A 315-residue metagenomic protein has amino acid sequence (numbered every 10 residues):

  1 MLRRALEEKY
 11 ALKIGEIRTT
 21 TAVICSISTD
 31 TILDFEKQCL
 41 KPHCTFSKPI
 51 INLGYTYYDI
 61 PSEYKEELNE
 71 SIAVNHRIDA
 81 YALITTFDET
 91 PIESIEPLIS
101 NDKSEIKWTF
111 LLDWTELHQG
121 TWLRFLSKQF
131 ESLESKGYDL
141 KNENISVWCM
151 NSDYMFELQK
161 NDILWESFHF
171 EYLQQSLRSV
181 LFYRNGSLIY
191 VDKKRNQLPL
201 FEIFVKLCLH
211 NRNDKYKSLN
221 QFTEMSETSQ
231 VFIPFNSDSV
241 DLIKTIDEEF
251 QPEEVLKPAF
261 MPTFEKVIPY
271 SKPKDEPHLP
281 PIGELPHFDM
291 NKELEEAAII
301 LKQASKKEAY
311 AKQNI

Functional and structural regions predicted by a protein language model:
M1-D59, E70-S71, W108: Conserved G1/Walker A P-loop phosphate-binding module
I14-I17, C44-I50, N69-R77, E89 (+2 more regions): Conserved catalytic network of the ASCE P-loop NTPase/AAA+ motor domain
S28, D34-L40, L68-N69, S94-P97 (+5 more regions): Short coil/turn segments at secondary-structure boundaries
T29-T31, T115-L117, S152-M155, R195-N196 (+1 more regions): Conserved nucleotide-binding/hydrolysis micro-motifs of P-loop NTPases
G54-I95: Conserved nucleotide-sensing/catalytic segment adjacent to the nucleotide-binding pocket in NTP-handling enzymes
T85-R184: Conserved C-terminal guanine-recognition region of P-loop GTPase G domains, centered on the G4
N144-S146, Y154-M225, S229-S237: Canonical P-loop GTPase G-domain recognition
E248-I315: Extended non-globular C-terminal regions
